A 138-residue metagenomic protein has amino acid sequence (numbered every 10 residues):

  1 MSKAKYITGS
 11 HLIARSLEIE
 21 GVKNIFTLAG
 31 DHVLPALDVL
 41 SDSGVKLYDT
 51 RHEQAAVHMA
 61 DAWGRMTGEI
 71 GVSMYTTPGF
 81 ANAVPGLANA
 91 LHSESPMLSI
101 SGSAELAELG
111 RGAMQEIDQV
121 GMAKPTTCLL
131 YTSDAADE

Functional and structural regions predicted by a protein language model:
M1-A81: Thiamine diphosphate
I7, P125-L130: A short small-residue
E18-E20, E53, E69, E94 (+3 more regions): Glutamate identity and glutamate-enriched acidic tracts
L47-D49, S99, L129-L130: Conserved beta-strand scaffold positions in the cores of enzyme catalytic domains, especially in NTP/NDP-utilizing
P78-T127: Glycine/threonine-rich beta-strand-loop-alpha-helix active-site module that forms ligand/phosphate-binding
Y131-A136: Conserved small/polar residues in nucleotide/adenosyl-binding loops
